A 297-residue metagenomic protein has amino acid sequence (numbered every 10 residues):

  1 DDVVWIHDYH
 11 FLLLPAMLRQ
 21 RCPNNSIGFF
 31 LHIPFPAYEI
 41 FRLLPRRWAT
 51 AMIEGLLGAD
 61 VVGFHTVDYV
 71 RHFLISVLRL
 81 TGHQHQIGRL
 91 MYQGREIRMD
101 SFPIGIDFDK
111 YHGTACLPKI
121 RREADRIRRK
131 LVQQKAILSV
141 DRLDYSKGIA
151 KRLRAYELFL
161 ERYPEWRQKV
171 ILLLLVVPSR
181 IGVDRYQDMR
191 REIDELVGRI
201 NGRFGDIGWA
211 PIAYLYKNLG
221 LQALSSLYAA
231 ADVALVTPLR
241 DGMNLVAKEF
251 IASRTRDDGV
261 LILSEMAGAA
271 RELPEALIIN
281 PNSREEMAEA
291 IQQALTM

Functional and structural regions predicted by a protein language model:
D1-M297: Catalytic cores of carbohydrate-active enzymes across secretory and cytosolic contexts
